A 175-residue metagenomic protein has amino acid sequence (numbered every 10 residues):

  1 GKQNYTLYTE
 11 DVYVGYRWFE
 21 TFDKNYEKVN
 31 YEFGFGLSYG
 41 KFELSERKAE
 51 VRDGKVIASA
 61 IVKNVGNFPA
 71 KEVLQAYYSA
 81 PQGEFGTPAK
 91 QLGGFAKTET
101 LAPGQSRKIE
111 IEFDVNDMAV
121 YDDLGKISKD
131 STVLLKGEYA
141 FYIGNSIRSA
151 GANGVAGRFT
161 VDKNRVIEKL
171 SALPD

Functional and structural regions predicted by a protein language model:
G1-K71, D130-G144, A150-N153, G157-D175: Secreted, periplasmic, or luminal enzymes acting at the cell surface/secretory milieu
Q3, K28-Y31, S79, F85 (+1 more regions): Generic preference for well-ordered secondary structure
N64-G66, A80-Q82, V115-D117, N145-I147: Beta-strand elements of well-folded, non-transmembrane domains
N67-E84, A89-K90: Short acidic, flexible loop segments centered on an aromatic residue
G83-S128: Intrinsically disordered, low-complexity Pro/Gly/Ser/Thr-rich segments with frequent PxxP/GP/PP motifs and embedded
